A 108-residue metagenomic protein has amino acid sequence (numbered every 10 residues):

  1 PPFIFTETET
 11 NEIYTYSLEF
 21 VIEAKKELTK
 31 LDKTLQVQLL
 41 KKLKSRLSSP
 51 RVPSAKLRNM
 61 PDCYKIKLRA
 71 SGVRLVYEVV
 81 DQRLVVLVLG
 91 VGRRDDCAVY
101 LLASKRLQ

Functional and structural regions predicted by a protein language model:
P1-S17, K26, V37, R51 (+2 more regions): Enriched for short, Lys/Arg-rich terminal
E23, D62, R93: Residues that form or immediately flank small-molecule/cofactor binding pockets and catalytic motifs
K41-L68: A short, surface-exposed loop/turn module that caps and links secondary-structure elements
